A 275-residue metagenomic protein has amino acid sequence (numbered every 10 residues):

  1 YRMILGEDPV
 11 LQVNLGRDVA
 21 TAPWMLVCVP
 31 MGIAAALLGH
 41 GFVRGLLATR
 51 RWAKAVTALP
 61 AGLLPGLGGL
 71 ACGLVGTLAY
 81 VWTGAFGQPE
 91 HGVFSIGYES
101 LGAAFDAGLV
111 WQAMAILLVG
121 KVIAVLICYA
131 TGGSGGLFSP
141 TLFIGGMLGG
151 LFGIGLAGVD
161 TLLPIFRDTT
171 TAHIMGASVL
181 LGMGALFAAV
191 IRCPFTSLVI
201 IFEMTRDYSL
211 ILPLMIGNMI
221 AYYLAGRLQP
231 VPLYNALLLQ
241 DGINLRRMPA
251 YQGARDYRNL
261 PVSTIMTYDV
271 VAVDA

Functional and structural regions predicted by a protein language model:
Y1-A275: Alpha-helical transmembrane segments and immediately membrane-proximal extracytoplasmic
